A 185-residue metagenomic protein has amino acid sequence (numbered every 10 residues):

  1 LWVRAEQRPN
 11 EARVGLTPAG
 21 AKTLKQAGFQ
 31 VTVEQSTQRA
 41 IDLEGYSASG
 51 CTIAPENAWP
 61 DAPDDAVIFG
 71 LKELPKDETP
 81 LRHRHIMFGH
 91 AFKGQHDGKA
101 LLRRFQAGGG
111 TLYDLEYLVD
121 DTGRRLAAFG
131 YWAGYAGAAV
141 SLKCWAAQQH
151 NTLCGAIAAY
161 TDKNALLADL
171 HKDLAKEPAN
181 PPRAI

Functional and structural regions predicted by a protein language model:
L1-R104: An N-terminal-biased, well-structured beta-alpha scaffold segment characteristic of Rossmann-like dinucleotide-binding
A5, K76-A184: Glycine/serine-rich phosphate-binding loop and adjoining beta1-alpha1 elements at the start of nucleotide-handling
